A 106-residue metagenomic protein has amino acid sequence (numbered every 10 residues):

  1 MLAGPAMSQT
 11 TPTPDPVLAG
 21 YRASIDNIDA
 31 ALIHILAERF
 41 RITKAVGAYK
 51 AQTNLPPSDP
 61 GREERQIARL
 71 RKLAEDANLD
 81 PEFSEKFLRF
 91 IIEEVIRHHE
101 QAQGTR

Functional and structural regions predicted by a protein language model:
L2-R106: Domain-level signature for soluble enzymes in the chorismate/prephenate branch of the shikimate pathway
